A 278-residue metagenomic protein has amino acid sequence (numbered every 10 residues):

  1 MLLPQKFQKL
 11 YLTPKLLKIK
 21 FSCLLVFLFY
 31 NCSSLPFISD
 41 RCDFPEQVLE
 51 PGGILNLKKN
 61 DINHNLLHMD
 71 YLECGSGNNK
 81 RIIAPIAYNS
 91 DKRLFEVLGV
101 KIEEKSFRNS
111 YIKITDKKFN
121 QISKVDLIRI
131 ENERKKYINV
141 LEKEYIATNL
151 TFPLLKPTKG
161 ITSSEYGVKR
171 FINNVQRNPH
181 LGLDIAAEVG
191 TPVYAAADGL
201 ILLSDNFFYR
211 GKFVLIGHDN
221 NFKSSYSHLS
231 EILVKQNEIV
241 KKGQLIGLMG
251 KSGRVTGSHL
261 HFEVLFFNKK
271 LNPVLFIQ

Functional and structural regions predicted by a protein language model:
M1-K6, E133-E142, F171: Short, charged, low-hydrophobicity "junction" segments
M1-L17: N-terminal secretory signal peptides that target proteins for export/translocation
K15-L17, D126, E131, Y209: Short alpha-helical segments used as structural interaction elements across diverse proteins
L17-L25: Sec-dependent signal peptide recognition, specifically the positively charged N-region followed immediately by
Y30-N31: C-terminal motif of bacterial Sec signal peptides marking the signal peptidase cleavage site
S34-I161, E165: Non-catalytic extracellular/periplasmic "stalk" and linker regions immediately N-terminal to catalytic or recognition
L155-Q278: Catalytic cores of peptidoglycan-degrading enzymes
